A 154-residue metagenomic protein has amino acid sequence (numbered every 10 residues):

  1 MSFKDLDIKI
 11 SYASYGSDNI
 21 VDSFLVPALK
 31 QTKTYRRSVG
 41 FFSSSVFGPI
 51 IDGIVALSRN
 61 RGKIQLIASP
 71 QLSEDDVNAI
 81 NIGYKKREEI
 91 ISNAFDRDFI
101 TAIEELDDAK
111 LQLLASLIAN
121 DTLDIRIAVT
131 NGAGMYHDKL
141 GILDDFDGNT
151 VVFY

Functional and structural regions predicted by a protein language model:
M1-Y154: PLD/PLD-like phosphodiesterase catalytic module centered on the HKD motif
